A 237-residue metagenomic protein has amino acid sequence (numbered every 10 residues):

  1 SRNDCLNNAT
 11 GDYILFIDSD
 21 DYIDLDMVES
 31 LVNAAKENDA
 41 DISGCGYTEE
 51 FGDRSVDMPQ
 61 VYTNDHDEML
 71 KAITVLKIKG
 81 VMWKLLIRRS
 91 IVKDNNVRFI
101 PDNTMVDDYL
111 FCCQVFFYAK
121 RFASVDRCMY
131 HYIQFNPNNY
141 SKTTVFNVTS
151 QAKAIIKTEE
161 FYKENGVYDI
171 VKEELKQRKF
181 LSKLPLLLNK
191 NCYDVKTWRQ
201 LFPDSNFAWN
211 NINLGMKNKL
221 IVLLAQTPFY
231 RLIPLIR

Functional and structural regions predicted by a protein language model:
S1-A9: Glycine-rich, basic loop-to-helix element that forms the pyrophosphate-binding segment of sugar-nucleotide handling
N8, Y118, F161: Active-site catalytic microenvironments for nucleophilic, acid-base chemistry
I14: Short aromatic/hydrophobic "clamp" motif used to bind/position activated sugar donors
S19-A123, Y130-V148: Donor-binding/catalytic cores of nucleotide-activated saccharide and glycerol-phosphate transferases/polymerases
R127-N136, S141-D169, P185-A208: Catalytic core of nucleotide-sugar-dependent glycosyltransferases
Y168-Q177: All-alpha amphipathic helical-bundle segments outside canonical DNA-binding/catalytic cores that form hydrophobic
K176-L186: Amphipathic alpha-helical repeat scaffolds of TPR domains
C192-R237: Membrane-interface aromatic/basic loop that binds lipid-linked glycans or pyrophosphate carriers, typified by
